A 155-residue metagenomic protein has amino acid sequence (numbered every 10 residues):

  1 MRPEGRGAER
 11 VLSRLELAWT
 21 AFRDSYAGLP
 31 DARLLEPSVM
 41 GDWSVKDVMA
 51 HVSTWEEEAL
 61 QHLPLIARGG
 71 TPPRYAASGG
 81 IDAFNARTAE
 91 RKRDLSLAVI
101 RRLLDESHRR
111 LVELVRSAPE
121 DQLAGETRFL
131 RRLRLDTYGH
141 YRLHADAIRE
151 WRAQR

Functional and structural regions predicted by a protein language model:
M1, D24, S38, E90 (+1 more regions): Short, flexible active-site loop motifs that bind/organize anionic cofactors or intermediates
R2-G7, D42, F84-R101, A124-R131: Acidic/His metal-coordination segments adjacent to aromatic residues that form catalytic metal sites in metalloenzymes
E4-R33, T54, E58-L65: Alpha-helical bundle segments that constitute or directly flank the non-heme di-iron/ferroxidase center
A8, L12-L15, L97-L104, R134-T137 (+1 more regions): Hydrophobic packing residues in well-ordered alpha-helices of helical domains and bundles
R14, I81-D121: Acidic/histidine-rich alpha-helical segments that form the ligand environment of transition-metal centers
A18-A21, S25, W55, S107-R110 (+3 more regions): Amphipathic, well-ordered alpha-helical segments in soluble domains
L35-A83, A118-R155: Short, contiguous alpha-helical
